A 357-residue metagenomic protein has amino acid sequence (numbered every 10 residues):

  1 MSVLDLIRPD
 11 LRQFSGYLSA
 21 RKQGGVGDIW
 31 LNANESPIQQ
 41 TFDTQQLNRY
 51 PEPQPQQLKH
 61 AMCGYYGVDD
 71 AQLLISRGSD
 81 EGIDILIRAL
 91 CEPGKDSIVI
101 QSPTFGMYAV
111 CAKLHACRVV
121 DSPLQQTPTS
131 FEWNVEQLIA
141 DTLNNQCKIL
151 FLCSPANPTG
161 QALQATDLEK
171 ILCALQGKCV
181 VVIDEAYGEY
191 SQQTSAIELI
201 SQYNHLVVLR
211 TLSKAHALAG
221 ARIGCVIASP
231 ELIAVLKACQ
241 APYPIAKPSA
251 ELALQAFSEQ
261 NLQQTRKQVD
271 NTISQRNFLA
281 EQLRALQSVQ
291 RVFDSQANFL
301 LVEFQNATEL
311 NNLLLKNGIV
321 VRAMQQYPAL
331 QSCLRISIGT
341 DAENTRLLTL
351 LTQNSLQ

Functional and structural regions predicted by a protein language model:
M1-Q57, A61-G64, N145-Q146: N-terminal "arm"/small-domain region of PLP-dependent enzymes with the aminotransferase-like
F42-D43, N306-L313, E343-R346: Short, conserved charged micro-motifs
Q56-S97, H115: Phosphate-binding glycine-rich loop
E92-K148, L152: PLP-dependent aminotransferase-like
K113, E132-N144, P158-V181, E185-L218: Active-site pre-lysine segment of PLP-dependent enzymes
H205-A285, V292: PLP-dependent aminotransferase class I/II
T272-I273, A285-N317: Conserved PLP-binding catalytic core of the aspartate aminotransferase-like
K316-N317, Q326-Q357: PLP-dependent enzyme catalytic core of the Aspartate aminotransferase-like
